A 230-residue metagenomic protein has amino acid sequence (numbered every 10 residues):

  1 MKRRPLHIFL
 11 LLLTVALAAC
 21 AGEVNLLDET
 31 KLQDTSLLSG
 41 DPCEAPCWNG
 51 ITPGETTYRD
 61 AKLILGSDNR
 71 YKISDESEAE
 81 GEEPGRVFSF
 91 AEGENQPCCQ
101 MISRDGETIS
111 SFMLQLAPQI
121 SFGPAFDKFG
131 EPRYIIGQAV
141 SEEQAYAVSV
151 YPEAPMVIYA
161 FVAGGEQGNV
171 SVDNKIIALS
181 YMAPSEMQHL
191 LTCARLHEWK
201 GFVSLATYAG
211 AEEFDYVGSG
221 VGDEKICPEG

Functional and structural regions predicted by a protein language model:
M1-F9: Bacterial N-terminal signal peptides that target proteins for export
L12: Flanking scaffold residues of small Cys/His-coordinated metal-binding clusters
A16-A19: C-terminal motif of bacterial Sec signal peptides marking the signal peptidase cleavage site
A21-G40, E82-C98: Compositionally biased P/S/T/G-rich terminal and signal peptide-adjacent segments that lie outside catalytic cores
G22, A45, Q100-M101, R195 (+1 more regions): Disulfide-rich extracellular modules and peptides
N25-T30, T35-G40, I51, E55-L65 (+2 more regions): Non-cytosolic coordination micro-motifs
L37-N49, M101-S110: Acidic/histidine-rich, surface-exposed loop or edge segments in extracytoplasmic proteins
D75-K128: Structured domain cores in non-transmembrane regions
